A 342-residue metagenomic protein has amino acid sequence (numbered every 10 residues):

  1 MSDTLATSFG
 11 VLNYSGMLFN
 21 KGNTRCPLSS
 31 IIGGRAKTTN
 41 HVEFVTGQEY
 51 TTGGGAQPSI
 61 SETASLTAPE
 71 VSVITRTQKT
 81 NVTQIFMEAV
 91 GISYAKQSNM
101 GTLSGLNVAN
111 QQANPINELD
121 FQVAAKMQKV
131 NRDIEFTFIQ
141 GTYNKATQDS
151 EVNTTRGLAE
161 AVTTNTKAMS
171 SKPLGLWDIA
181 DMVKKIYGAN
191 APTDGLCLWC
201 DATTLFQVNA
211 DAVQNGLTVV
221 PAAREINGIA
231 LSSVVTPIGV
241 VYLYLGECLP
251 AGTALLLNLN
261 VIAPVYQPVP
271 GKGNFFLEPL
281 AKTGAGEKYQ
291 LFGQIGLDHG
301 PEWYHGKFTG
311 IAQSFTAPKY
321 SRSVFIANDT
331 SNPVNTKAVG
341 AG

Functional and structural regions predicted by a protein language model:
M1-Y242, G246-P250, L259-G342: Flexible, glycine/threonine- and acidic-rich loop/arm segments that mediate assembly and lattice contacts in viral
